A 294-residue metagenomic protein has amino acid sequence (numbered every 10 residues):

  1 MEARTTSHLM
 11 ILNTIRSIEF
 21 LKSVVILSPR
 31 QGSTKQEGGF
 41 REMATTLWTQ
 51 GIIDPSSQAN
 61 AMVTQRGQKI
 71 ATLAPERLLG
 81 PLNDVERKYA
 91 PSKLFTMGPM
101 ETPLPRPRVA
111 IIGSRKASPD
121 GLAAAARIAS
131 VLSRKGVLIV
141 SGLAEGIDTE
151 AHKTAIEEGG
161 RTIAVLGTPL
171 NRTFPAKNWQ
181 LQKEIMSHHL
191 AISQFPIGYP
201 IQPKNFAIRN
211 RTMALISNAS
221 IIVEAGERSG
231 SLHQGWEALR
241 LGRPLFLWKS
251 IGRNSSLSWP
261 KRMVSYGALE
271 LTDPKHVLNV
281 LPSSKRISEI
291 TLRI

Functional and structural regions predicted by a protein language model:
M1-A126, S130-R134, S288-I294: Short, positively charged patches
R77-P81, K88, V140-Q194: Glycine-rich, small/polar surface segments that engage phosphate groups of diverse ligands
A110, I139, T162, A191 (+3 more regions): Short, well-ordered beta-strand core segments
D120-L122, I147-A151, R228-Q234: Short glycine/serine/threonine-rich phosphate/pyrophosphate-binding segments that cradle anionic phosphate groups
K177-L181, G230-H233, G252-P260: Short, glycine/polar-rich helix-capping loops at beta-to-alpha or helix-loop-helix junctions that flank or form
I185-K249: Active-site/ligand-binding-proximal alpha/beta "capping" segment
L239-I294: Amphipathic alpha-helical segments at domain termini/boundaries
